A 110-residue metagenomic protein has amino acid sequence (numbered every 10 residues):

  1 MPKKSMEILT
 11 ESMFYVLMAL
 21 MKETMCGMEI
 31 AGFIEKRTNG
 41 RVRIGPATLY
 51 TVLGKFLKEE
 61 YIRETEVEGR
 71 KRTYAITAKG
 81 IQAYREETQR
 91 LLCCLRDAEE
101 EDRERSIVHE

Functional and structural regions predicted by a protein language model:
M1-I8, C94, E100-E101: Intrinsically disordered, low-complexity serine/threonine- and proline-rich regulatory segments
M6-T48: N-terminal helix-turn-helix DNA-binding core of bacterial DNA-binding proteins
M18-A19, Q82, C93: Surface-exposed charged/polar residues within alpha-helices that form helix-capping/stabilizing sites and interaction
L49-F56: Basic amphipathic alpha-helical segments that dock to polyanions
L57-G69, A75: Beta-hairpin "wing" of winged helix-turn-helix
G69-T88: Basic, amphipathic "hinge/linker" alpha-helix immediately C-terminal to the N-terminal HTH DNA-binding motif
R85-E110: Amphipathic alpha-helical dimerization/coiled-coil segments that flank or bridge DNA-binding/regulatory modules
